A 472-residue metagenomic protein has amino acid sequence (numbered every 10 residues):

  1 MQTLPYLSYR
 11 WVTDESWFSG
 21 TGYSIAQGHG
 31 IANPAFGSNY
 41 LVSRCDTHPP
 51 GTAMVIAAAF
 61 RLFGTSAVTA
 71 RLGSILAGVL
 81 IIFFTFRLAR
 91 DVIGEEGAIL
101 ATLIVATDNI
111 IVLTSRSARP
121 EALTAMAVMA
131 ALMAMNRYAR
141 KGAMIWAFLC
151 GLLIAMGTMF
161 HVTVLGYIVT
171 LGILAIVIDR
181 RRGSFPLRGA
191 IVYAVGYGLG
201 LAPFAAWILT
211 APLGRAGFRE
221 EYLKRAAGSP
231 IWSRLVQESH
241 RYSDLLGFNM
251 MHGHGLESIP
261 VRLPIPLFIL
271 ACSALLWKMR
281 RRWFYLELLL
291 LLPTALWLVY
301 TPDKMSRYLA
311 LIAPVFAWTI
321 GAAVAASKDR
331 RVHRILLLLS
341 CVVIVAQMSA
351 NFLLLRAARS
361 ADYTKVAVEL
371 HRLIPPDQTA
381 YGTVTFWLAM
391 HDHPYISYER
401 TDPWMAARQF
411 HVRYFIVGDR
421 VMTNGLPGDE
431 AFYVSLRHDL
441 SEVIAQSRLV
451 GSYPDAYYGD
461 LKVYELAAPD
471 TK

Functional and structural regions predicted by a protein language model:
Q2-P5, S16-R44, G51-M54, A58: Extracytosolic helix-loop segments that constitute the early lumenal/periplasmic catalytic or substrate-binding loops
I75, T114-S115, E121-T124, G157 (+3 more regions): Hydrophobic/aromatic-rich transmembrane helices and adjacent perimembrane loops
L80, T85, A175-I176, E257-R282 (+1 more regions): Hydrophobic, aromatic-rich transmembrane alpha-helices and their immediate juxtamembrane boundary segments
R90-E96, A131-A147, G157, V324: Membrane-interface transmembrane helices that cradle and orient dolichyl/undecaprenyl
A134-R140, A147, I154, G166-G198 (+3 more regions): Perimembrane helix-loop-helix junctions
G189-H240, D244: Membrane-lumen/periplasm interface segments of specific transmembrane helices in polyprenyl phosphate-linked
A194-G198, W318, A323-N351: Signature aromatic-anchored transmembrane alpha helix within multi-pass, membrane-resident enzymes that catalyze glycan
L339-A389, P394-Y395, Q409: Membrane-embedded, lumen/periplasm-facing catalytic core of multi-pass transferases that use lipid-linked donors
